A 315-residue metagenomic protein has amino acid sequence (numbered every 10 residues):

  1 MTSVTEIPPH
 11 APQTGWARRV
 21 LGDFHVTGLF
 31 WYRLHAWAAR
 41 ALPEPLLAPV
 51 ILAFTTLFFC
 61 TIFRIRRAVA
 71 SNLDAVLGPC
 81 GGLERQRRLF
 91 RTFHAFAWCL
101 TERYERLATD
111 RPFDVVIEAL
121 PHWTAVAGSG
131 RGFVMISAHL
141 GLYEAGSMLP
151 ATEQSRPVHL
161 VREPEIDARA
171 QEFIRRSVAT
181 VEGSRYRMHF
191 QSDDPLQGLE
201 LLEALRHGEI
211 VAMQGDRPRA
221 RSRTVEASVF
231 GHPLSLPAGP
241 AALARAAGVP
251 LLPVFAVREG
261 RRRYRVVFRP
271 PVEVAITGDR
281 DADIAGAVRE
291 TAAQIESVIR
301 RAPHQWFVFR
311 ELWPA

Functional and structural regions predicted by a protein language model:
T2-I7, F90, T152-R156, R176 (+2 more regions): Non-catalytic C-terminal accessory region of glycerolipid acyltransferases and related lyso-lipid remodeling enzymes
T2-S137, L142, F173-S177: Membrane-anchoring hydrophobic helices of lipid-metabolizing enzymes
G22, T56-L57, D110, F133-V134 (+4 more regions): Short, contiguous strand/loop micro-motifs
L34, A68, P121, A145 (+4 more regions): Short Gly/charged-rich anion-binding patches and loops
F54, P164, P270-V272: Short, histidine-centered active-site or binding-site loop motifs used for metal coordination, general acid-base
R67-A68, D167-A168, P233-P237: Active-site metal-coordination segments of metallo-dependent hydrolases
V116-E118, R187-H189, R269: General small-molecule cofactor/ligand-binding pocket signal
S129-S192, H207, P218-V225: Catalytic core of membrane glycerolipid acyltransferases/transacylases, capturing the structured, soluble-facing
